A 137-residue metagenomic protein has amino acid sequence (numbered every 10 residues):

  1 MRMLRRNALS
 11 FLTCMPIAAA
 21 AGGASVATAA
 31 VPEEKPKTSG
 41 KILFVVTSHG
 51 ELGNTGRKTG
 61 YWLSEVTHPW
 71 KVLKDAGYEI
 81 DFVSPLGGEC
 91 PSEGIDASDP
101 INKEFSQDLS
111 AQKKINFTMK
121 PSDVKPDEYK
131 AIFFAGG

Functional and structural regions predicted by a protein language model:
M1-P16: N-terminal secretory signal peptides and thylakoid transit peptides that target proteins across membranes
L9, A29-G137: Extended, subdomain-level signal for the structured scaffold at the beginning of enzyme domains
T13, G22-G23: Hydrophobic membrane-targeting signal helices
I17, A24-A27: Cleavable N-terminal signal peptides
